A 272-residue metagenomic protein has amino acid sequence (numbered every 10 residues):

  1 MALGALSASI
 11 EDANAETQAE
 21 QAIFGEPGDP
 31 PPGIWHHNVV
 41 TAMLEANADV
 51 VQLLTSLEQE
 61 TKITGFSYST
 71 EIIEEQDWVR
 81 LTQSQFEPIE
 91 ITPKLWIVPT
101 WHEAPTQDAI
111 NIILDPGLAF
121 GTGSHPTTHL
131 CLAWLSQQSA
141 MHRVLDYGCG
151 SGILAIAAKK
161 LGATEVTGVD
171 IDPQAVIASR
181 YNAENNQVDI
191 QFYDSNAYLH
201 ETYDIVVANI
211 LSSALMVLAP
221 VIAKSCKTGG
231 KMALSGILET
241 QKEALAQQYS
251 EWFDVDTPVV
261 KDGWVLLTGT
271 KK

Functional and structural regions predicted by a protein language model:
A2-T106: N-terminal auxiliary segments of SAM/dcSAM-dependent transferases
S7, E165, M232-A233: A short hydrophobic/small-residue beta-strand
N38-V40, I110, V265-L267: Short beta-strand micro-motifs in enzyme catalytic cores
V39-T41, A119, V207: Short aromatic/hydrophobic contact patches that present stacked aromatics for nucleic-acid/ligand binding
P93-L95, H142, G230: Surface-exposed loop/turn positions
I110-P116: A short, charged helix-loop
L118-T202: Conserved SAM/SAH cofactor-binding pocket of Class I
I171-K271: S-adenosylmethionine
